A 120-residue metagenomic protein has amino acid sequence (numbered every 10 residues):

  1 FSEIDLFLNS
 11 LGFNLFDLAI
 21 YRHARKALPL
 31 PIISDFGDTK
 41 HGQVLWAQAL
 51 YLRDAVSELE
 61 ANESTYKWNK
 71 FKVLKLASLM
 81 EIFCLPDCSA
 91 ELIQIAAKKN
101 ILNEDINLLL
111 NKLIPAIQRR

Functional and structural regions predicted by a protein language model:
F1-L74, S78-D87, A96-N100: Conserved acidic-Pro-Pro-aromatic motif
D87-R120: Short, charge-rich amphipathic alpha-helical segments embedded in non-transmembrane helical bundles/solenoids
